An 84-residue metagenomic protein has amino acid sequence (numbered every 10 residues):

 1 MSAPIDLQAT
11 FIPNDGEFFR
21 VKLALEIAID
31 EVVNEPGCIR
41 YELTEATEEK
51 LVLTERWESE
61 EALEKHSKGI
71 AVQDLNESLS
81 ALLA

Functional and structural regions predicted by a protein language model:
M1-S2: Basic/polar N-terminal segments that are highly enriched at the extreme N-terminus, encompassing both cleavable
I5, V21, I29-V32: Hydrophobic aliphatic residue packing
I5-F11, I39-S67: Short, well-ordered beta-strand segments in beta-rich or mixed alpha/beta enzyme and ligand-binding folds
T10-K22: Short, surface-exposed ligand-recognition loops at beta-strand->loop->(often short) alpha-helix junctions that present
E17, T47-T54, S80-A84: Noncatalytic linker/hinge segments flanking ATPase motor cores
I27, E31-I39, R56-A84: An amphipathic, aromatic/His-enriched active-site/gating alpha helix that lines ligand/cofactor pockets
